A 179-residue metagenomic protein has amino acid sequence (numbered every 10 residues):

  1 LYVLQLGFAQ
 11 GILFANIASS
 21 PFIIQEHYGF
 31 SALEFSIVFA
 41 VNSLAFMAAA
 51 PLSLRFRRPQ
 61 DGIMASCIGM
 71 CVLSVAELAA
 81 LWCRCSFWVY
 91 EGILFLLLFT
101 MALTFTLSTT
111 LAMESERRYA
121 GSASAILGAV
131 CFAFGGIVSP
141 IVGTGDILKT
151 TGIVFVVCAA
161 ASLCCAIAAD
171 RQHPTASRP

Functional and structural regions predicted by a protein language model:
L1-L13, G92-L96: Pair of pore-lining "gating" transmembrane helices in MFS-fold secondary transporters
L6, Q10-A18, A102, F132-G136: Recurrent gating helices in multi-pass secondary carriers
G7, A40, L44, F95 (+1 more regions): Transmembrane alpha-helical cores of Major Facilitator Superfamily
A18-L33: Short amphipathic helix-loop junctions that connect adjacent transmembrane helices in Major Facilitator Superfamily/SLC
F35-F56: Transmembrane alpha-helices of Major Facilitator/SLC transporters
I63-L107: C-terminal transmembrane helical hairpin of 12-TM major facilitator-type secondary transporters
L111-I147, V154-F155: A late C-terminal transmembrane helix in Major Facilitator Superfamily
I153-P179: Multi-pass alpha-helical transporter architecture, strongest for 12-TM Major Facilitator/SLC carriers used
